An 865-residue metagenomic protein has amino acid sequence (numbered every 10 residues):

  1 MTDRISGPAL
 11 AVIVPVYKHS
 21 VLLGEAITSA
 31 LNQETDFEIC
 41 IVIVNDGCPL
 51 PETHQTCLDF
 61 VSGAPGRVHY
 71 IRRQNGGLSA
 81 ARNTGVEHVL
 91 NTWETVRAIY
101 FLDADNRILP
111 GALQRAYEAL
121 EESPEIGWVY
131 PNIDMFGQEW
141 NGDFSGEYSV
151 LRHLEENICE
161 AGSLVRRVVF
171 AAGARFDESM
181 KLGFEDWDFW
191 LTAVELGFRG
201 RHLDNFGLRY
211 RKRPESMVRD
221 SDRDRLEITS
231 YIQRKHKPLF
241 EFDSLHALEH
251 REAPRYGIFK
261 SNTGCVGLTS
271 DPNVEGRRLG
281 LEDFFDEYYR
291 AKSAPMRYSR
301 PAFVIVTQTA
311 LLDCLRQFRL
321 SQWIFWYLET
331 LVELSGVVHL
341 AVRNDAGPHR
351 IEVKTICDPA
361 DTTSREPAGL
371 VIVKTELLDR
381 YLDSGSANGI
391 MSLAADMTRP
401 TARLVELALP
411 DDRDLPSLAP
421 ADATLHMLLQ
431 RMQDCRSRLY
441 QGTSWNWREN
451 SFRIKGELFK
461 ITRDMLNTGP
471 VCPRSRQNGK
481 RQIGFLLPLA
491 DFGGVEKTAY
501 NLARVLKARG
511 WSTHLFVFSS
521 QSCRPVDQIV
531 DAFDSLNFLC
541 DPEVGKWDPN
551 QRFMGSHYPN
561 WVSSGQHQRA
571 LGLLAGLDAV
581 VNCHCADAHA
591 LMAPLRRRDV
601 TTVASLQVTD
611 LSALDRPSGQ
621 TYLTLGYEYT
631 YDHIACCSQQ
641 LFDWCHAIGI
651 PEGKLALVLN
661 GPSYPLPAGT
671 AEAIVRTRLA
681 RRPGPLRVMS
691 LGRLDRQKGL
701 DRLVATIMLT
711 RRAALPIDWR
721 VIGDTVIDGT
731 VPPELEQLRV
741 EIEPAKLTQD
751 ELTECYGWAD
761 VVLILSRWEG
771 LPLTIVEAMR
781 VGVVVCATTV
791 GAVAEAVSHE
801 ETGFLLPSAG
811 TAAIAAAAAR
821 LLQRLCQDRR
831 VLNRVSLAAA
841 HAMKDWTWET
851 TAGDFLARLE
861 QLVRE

Functional and structural regions predicted by a protein language model:
M1-G7, D243-Q482, Q568: Non-catalytic membrane-proximal stalk/linker segments that position and tether the catalytic domains
T28-E38: Short, acidic, metal-binding catalytic loop of nucleotide-sugar glycosyltransferases
A64, L536-N537, G729-D750: Nucleotide-activated donor-binding/catalytic signature segment of Leloir-type glycosyltransferases, i.e., the conserved
L113-N141: Conserved donor NDP-sugar-binding/catalytic core segment of glycosyltransferases
L182-F189: Acidic donor-binding loop at a coil-to-helix junction in glycosyltransferase catalytic cores that engages
R767: Aromatic "clamp/platform" in nucleotide-sugar-dependent glycosyltransferases that forms part of the donor/acceptor
V784-A787, V797: Short hydrophobic beta-strand element within catalytic cores of glycosyltransferases and related nucleotide-activated
A794-Q823: Change "using UDP/GDP/dTDP sugars" to "using nucleotide sugars
